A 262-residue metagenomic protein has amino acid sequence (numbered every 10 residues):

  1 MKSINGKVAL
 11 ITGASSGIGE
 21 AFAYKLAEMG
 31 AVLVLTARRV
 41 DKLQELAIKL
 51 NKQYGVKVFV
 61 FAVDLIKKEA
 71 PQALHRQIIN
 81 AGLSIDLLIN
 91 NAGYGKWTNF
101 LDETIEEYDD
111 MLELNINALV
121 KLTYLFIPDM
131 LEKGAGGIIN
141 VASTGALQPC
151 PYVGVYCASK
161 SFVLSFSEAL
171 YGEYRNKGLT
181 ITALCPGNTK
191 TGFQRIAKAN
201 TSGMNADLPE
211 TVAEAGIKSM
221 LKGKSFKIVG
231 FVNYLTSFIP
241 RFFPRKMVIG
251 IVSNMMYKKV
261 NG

Functional and structural regions predicted by a protein language model:
V8, S15-S16: Conserved glycine-rich cofactor-binding loop
M29, Q148, A169-T180: Active-site-adjacent segment of SDR/Rossmann-fold oxidoreductases
M29-L46: Conserved glycine-rich Rossmann-like NAD(P)H-binding loop of the short-chain dehydrogenase/reductase
N99-F100, T104-L112: Substrate-binding pocket helix/loop in short-chain dehydrogenase/reductase
T123, S159: Active-site helix of classical SDR
S143: Residue(s) in the substrate-gating loop at a strand-loop-helix junction that position the organic substrate next
A183, T201-S237: C-terminal helical subdomain
